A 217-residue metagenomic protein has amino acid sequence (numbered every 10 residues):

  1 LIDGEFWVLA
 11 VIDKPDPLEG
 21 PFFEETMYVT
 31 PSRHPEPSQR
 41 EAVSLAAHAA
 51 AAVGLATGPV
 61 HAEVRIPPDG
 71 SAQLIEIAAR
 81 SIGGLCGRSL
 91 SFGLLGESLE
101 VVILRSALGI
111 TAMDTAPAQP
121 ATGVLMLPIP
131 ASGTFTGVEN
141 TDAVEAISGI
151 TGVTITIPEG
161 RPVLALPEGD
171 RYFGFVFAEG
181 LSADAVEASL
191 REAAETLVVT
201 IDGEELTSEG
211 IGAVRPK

Functional and structural regions predicted by a protein language model:
L1-A72: Internal nucleotide-binding/catalytic subdomain
V11-D13, A79, I155: Hydrophobic/anchoring residues in structured secondary elements
D16, I82-G84, L181: Short coil/turn motifs at secondary-structure junctions
L18-F23, G84-R88, V198-V199: A short, polar/proline- and glycine-enriched secondary-structure boundary/capping micro-motif
H34, L90-L95, A178, A185: Short alpha-helix boundary/capping segments
R40-A62, P68, A78-T134: Active-site "cap" helix and flanking loop/linker of ATP-utilizing ligase/carboxylase catalytic domains
L74-E76: Pre-DFG segment of protein kinase catalytic domains
L104-K217: Peripheral (often C-terminal) accessory segments that flank ATP-dependent C-N-forming ligase machineries
